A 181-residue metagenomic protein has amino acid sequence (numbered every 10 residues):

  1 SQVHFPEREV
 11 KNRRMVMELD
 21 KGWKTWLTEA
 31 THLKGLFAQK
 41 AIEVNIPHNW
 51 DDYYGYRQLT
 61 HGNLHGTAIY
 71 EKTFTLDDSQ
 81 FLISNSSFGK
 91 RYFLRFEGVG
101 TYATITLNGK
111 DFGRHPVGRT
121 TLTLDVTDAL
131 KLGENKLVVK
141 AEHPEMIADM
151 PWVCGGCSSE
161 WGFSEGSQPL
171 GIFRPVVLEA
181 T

Functional and structural regions predicted by a protein language model:
S1-F37: Hydrophobic alpha-helical membrane-insertion signals
F5-V10, K24-E29, T60, H65-G66 (+2 more regions): Accessory beta-strand-rich segments of carbohydrate-active enzymes
L19, I42-V44, F112: Disulfide-rich extracellular domains of secreted proteins
K40-I42, S79: Generic short amphipathic/hydrophobic targeting helices enriched at N-termini, encompassing Sec-type signal peptides
